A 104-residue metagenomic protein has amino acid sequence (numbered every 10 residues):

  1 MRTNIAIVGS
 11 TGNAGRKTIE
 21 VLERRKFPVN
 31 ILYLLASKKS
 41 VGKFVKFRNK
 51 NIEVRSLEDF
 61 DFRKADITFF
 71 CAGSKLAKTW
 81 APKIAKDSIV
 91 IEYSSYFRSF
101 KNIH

Functional and structural regions predicted by a protein language model:
M1-H104: N-terminal Rossmann-like NAD(P) cofactor-binding subdomain of oxidoreductases, focused on the glycine-rich
